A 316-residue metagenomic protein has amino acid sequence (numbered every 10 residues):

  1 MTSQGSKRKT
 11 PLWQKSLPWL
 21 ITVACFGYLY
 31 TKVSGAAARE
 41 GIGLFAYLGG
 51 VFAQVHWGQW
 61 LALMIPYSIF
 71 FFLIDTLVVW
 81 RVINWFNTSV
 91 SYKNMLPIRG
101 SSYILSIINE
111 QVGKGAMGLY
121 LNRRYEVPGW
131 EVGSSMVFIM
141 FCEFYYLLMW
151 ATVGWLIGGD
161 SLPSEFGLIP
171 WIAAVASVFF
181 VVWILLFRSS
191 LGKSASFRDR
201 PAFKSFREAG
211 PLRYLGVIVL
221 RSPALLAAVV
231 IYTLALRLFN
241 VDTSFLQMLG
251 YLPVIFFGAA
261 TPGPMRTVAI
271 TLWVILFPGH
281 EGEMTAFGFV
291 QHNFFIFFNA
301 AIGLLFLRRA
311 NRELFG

Functional and structural regions predicted by a protein language model:
M1-I98, L156-A260, G279-G282, A286-G316: Predominantly cytoplasmic-facing regulatory/coupling regions of multi-pass membrane proteins
L73-V78, I108-G118, L246, F256-W273: Transmembrane helix boundary and interhelical junction motifs in multipass membrane proteins
R81-F86, I107, G118-Y125, V274-F277: Helix-loop junctions at the membrane interface of multi-pass solute transporters
Y92-M95, K114-G115, E126-F141, H280-Q291: Membrane-interface alpha-helices at helix entry/exit sites of multi-pass transporters
L96-E126: Extended non-transmembrane interhelical loops and adjacent amphipathic helices of multipass membrane proteins
S101-N109, E131-W155, G258, F289-A301: Membrane-embedded alpha-helical segments of transport systems, primarily multispan ion/solute transporters
A116, Y120, G133-M136, L148 (+2 more regions): Hydrophobic alpha-helical membrane segments of integral membrane proteins
